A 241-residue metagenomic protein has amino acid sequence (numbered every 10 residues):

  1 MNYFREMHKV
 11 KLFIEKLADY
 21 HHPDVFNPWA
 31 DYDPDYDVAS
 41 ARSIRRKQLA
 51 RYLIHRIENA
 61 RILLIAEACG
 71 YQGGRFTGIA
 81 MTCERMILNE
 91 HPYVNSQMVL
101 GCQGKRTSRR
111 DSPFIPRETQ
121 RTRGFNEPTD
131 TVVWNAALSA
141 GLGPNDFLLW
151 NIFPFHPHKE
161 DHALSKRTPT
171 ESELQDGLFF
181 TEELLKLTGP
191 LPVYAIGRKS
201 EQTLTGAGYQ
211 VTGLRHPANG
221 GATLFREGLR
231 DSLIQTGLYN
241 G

Functional and structural regions predicted by a protein language model:
N2-P192, Q202-A207: A polyanion-binding, active-site-adjacent surface
R198-K199: Alpha-helix/helix-capping structural signal
G208-N240: Short, flexible loop segments at boundaries between secondary-structure elements
